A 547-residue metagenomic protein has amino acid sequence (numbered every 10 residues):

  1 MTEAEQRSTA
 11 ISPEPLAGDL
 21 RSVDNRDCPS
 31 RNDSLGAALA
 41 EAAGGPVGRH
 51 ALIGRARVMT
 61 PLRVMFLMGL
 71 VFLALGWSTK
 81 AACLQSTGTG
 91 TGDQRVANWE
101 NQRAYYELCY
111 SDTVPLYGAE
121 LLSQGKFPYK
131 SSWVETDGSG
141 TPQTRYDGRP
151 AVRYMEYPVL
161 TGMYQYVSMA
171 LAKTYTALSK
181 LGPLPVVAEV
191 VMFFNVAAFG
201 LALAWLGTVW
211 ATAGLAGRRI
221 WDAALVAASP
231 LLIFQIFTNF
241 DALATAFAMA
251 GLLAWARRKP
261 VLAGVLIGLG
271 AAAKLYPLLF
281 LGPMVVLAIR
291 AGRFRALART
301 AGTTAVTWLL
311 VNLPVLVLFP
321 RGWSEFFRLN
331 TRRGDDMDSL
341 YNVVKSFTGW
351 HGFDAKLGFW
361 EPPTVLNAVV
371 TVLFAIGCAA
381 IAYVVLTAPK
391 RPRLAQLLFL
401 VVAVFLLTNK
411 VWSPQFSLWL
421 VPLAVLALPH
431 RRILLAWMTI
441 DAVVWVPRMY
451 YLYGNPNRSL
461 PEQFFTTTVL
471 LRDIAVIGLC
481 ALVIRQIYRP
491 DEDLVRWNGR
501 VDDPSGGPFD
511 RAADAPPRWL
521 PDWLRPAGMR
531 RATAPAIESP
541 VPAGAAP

Functional and structural regions predicted by a protein language model:
T2-L52, R57-V64, M68-Q102, F327-M337 (+1 more regions): Transmembrane helical bundles and short interhelical boundary loops of multi-pass, membrane-embedded
E3-A211, A216-G217: TM-lumen/periplasm interface segments of multi-pass membrane proteins, especially the first transmembrane helix
A202-A224, A254-R257, V384-V385: Transmembrane alpha-helical segments of multipass membrane enzymes and assembly factors that act on membrane-embedded
D222-A228, I267, A271: Short helix- or helix-capping micro-motifs that position conserved polar/aromatic residues at function-defining sites
I236-A244: Short acidic/glycine- and proline-prone juxtamembrane loop motifs at membrane-interface regions of multi-pass membrane
A244-P260: Specific aromatic-rich, kink-prone transmembrane helix
L279-V306, V317: Perimembrane helix-loop-helix junctions
L340-L407, D491-P547: Aromatic/glycine/proline-enriched transmembrane-helix motif characteristic of membrane-embedded glycan-assembly enzymes
